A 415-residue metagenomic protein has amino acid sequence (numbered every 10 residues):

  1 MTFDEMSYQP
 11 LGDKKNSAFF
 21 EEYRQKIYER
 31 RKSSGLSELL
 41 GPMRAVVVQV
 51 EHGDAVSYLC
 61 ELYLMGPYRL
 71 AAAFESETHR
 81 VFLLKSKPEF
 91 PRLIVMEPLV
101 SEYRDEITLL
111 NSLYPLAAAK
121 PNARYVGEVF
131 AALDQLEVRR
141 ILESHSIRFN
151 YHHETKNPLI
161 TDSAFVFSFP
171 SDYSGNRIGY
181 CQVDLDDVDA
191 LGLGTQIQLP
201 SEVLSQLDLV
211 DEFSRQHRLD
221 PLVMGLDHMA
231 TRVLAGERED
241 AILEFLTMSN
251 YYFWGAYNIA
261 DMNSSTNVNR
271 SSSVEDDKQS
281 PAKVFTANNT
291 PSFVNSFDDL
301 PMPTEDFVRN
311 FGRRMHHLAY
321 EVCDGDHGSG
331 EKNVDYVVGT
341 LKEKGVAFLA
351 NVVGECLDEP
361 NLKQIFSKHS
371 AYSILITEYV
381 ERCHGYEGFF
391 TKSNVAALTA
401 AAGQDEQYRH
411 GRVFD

Functional and structural regions predicted by a protein language model:
M1-L39, L70-E75, F82-V95, S112-A117 (+5 more regions): Vicinal oxygen chelate
E38-M43, V50-R104: Hydrophobic, helix-prone linear segments
G41-G53, L110-L142, F167-P170, G225-G236 (+1 more regions): Vicinal oxygen chelate
D54-R69, R139-H145, E237-W254, Y336-K344: Amphipathic alpha-helical segments
E97-L99, D105-I107, C181-V183, Q279-F297 (+1 more regions): Amphipathic N-proximal alpha-helical interface segments
L204-E212, L222-D227, T231-F245: Charge-rich interaction segments
M248, Y252-G325: Long, well-ordered mid-to-C-terminal structural blocks that present hydrophobic/aromatic surfaces
